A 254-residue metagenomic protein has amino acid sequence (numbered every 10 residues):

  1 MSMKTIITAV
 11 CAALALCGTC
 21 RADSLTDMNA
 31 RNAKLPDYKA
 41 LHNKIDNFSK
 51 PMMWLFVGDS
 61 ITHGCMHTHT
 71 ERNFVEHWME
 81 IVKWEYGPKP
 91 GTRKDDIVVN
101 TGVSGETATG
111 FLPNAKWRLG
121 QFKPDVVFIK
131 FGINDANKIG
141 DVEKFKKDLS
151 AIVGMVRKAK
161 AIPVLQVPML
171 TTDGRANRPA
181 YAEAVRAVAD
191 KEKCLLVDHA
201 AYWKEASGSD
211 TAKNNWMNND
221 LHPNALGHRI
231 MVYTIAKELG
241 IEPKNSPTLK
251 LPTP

Functional and structural regions predicted by a protein language model:
M1-A9: Bacterial N-terminal signal peptides that target proteins for export
T8-C17: Bacterial N-terminal signal peptides
C17, V57, H63, T101-S104 (+2 more regions): Short glycine-rich loop/turn motifs that provide flexible caps or phosphate-binding loops at active sites
G18-A22: Sec/Tat signal peptide C-region and signal peptidase I cleavage site
D23-S24, P254: Mature soluble domains of exported/periplasmic/lumenal proteins and thiol-rich metal-chelating peptides
S24-T101, K116-K123: Serine-esterase "nucleophile elbow" of acetyl-processing enzymes
E76-Y86, P90-D95, E106-P252: Alpha-helical cap/lid subdomain in secreted, periplasmic, or secretory-pathway luminal O-acyl-processing enzymes
